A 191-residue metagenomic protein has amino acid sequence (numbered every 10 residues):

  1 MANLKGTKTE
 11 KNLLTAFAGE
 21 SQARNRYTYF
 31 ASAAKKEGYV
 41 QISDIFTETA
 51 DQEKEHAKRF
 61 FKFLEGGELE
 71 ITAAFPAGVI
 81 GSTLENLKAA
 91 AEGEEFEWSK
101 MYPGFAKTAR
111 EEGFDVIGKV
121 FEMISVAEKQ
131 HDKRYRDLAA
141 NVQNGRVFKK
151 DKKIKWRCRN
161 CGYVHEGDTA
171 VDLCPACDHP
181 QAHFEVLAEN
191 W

Functional and structural regions predicted by a protein language model:
M1-W191: Non-heme di-metal
